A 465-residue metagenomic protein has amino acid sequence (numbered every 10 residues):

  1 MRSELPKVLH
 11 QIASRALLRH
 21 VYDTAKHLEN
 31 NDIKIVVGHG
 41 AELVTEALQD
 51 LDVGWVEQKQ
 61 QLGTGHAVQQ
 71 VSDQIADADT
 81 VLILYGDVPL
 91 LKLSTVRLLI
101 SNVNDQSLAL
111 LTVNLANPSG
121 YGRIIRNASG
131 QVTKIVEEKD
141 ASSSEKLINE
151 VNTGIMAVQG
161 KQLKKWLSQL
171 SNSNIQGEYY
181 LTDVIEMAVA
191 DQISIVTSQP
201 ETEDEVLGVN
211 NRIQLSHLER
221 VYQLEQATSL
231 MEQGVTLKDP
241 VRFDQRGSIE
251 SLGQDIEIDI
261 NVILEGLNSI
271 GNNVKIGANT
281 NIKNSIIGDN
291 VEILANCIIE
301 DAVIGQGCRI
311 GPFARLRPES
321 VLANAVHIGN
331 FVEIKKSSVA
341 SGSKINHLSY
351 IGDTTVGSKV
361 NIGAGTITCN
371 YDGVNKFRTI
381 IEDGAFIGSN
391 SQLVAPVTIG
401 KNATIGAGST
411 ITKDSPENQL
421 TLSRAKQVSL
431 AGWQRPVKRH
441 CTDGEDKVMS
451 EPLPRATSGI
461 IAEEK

Functional and structural regions predicted by a protein language model:
M1-I12, L28: Glycine-rich N-terminal loop/short-helix segment of MobA-like nucleotidyltransferase
L5, E29, L48-L51, A128 (+1 more regions): Short, structured coil segments at secondary-structure junctions
V8, D52-G54, Q131, S194-V196 (+1 more regions): Conserved beta-strand segments of alpha/beta enzyme cores
Q11, L90, A157, G208-V209: Short aromatic/basic micro-patch
R15-L98, C441-D443, I461: Conserved N-terminal catalytic core of the sugar/cofactor nucleotidyltransferase
K34-I35, L82-I83, L108-L111, T197: Structural beta-sheet core signal
E42, L51, L91-I175: Conserved core of the sugar-phosphate nucleotidyltransferase
Q176-V397, I411-K413, L422, Q427-K465: Left-handed beta-helix
